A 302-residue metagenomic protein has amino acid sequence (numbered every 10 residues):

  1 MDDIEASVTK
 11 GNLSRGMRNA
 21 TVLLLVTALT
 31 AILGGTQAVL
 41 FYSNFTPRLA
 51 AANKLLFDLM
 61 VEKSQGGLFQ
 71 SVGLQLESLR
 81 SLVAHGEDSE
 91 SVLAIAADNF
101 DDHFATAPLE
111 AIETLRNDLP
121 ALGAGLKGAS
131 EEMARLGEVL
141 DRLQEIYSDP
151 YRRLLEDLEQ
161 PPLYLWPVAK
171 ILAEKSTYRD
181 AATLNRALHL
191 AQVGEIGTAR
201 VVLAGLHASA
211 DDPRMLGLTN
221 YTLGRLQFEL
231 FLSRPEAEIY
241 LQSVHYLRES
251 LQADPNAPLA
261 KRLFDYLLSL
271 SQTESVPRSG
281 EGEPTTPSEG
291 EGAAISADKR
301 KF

Functional and structural regions predicted by a protein language model:
N19, P258-F302: Terminal, low-structured helical/coil segments at or just beyond the last alpha-helical repeat
A20-A38: Hydrophobic membrane-insertion alpha-helices, especially the h-region of bacterial N-terminal signal peptides
L49-L68: Short extracytoplasmic/periplasmic juxtamembrane "stem" segments immediately C-terminal to an N-terminal membrane anchor
A52, G73-E77, S91, I95 (+6 more regions): Amphipathic alpha-helical repeat scaffolds of TPR domains
L59, G66-G67, G86, D180 (+5 more regions): Short coil/turn linking the two alpha-helices of tandem helical-hairpin repeats
Q144, L155-P162, V168, L172-A173 (+2 more regions): TPR/TPR-like alpha-solenoid helical repeat scaffolds
E156, P167-E238: Alpha-helical adaptor scaffolds
E238-S269: TPR/TPR-like (Sel1-like) alpha-helical repeat modules
